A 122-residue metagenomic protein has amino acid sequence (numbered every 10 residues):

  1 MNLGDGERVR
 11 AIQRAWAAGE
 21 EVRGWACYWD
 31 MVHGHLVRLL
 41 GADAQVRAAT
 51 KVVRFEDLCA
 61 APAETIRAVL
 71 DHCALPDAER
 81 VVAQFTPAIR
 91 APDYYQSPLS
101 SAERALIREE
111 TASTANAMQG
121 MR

Functional and structural regions predicted by a protein language model:
M1-R122: PAPS-dependent sulfotransferases, especially Golgi type II membrane carbohydrate sulfotransferases
